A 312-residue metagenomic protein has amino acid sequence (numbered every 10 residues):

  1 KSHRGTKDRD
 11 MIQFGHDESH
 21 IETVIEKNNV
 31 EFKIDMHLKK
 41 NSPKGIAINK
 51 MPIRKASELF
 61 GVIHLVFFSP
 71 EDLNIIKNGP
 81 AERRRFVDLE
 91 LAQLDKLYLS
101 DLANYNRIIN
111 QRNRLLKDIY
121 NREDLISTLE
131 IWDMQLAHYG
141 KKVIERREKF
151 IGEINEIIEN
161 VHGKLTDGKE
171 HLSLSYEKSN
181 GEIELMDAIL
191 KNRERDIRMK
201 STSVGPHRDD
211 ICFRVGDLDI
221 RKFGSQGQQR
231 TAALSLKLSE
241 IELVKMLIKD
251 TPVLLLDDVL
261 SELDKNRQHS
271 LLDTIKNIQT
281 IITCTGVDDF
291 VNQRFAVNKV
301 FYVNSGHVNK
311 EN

Functional and structural regions predicted by a protein language model:
S2-I76, P80-E82, D88-L94, Y98 (+3 more regions): Nucleotide-state sensing region of NTPase/ATPase domains
T6, Y120-V253, E262, N266 (+4 more regions): Conserved NTPase motor "head" modules and their coupling/switch loops across ABC/AAA+ ATPases, GTPases, and GHKL ATPases
F14, Y105-I108, R147: Intracellular alpha-helical coupling/juxtamembrane segments of multi-pass membrane proteins
T23, Q279-G286: Structural recognition of the conserved hydrophobic beta-strand(s) that form the central parallel beta-sheet of P-loop
S57-L65, S69-M134, H138, S179 (+1 more regions): A conserved P-loop NTPase coupling/switch region
L65-F67, T280, V300-Y302: Conserved beta-strand scaffold positions in the cores of enzyme catalytic domains, especially in NTP/NDP-utilizing
D257-V259: Walker B catalytic acidic pair
